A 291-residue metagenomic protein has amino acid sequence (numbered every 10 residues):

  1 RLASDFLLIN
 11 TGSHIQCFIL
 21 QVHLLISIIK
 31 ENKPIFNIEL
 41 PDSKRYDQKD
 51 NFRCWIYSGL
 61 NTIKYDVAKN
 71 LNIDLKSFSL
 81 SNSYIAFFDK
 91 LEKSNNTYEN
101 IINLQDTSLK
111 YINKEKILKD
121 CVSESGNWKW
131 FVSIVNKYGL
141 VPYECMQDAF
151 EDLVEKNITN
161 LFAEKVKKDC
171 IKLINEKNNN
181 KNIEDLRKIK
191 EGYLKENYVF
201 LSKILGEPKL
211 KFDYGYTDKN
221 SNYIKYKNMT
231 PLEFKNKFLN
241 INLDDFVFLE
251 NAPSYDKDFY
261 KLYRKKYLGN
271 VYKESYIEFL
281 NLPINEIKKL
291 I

Functional and structural regions predicted by a protein language model:
R1-F52, I56-I291: Structured alpha-helical subdomains that flank or immediately precede key functional sites
